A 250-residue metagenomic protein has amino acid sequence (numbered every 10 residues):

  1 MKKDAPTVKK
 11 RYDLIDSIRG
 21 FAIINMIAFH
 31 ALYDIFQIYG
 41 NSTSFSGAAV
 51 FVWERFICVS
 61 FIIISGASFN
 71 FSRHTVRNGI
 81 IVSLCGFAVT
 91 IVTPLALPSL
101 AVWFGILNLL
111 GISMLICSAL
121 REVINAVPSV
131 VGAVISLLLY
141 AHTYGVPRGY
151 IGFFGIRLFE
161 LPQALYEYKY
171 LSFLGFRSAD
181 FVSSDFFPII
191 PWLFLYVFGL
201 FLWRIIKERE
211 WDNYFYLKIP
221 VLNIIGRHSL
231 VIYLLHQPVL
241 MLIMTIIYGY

Functional and structural regions predicted by a protein language model:
M1-Y250: Alpha-helical transmembrane segments and their immediate juxtamembrane cytosolic regions
